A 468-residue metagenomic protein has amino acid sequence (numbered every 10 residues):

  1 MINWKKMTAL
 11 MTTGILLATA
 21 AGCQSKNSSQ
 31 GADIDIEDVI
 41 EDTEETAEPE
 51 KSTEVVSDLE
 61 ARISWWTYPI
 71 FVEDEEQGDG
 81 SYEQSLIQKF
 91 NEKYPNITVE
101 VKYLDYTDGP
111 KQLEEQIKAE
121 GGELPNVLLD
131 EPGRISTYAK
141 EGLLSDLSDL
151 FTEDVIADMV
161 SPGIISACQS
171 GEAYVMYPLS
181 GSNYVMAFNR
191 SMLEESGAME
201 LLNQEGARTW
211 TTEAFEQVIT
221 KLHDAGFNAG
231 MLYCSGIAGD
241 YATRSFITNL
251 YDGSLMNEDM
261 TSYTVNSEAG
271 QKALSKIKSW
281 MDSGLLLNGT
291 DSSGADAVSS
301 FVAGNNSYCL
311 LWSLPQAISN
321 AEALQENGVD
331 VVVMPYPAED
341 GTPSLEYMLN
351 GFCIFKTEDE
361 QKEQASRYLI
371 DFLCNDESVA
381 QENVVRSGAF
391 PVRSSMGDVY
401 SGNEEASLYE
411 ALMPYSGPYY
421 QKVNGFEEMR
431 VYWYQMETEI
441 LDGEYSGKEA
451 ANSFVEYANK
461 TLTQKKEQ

Functional and structural regions predicted by a protein language model:
A9-L10, A20-T137, D340, Q361-Q364 (+2 more regions): Conserved N-terminal structural module of periplasmic/extracytoplasmic solute-binding proteins
E48-S57, D105, P110, D130-V185 (+6 more regions): Hinge/lid segment of periplasmic solute-binding proteins
E92, D282-S283, E322-A389: Extracytoplasmic/periplasmic substrate-recognition and gating elements
K93-V160, A173-M176, E195-G197, L201 (+3 more regions): Extracytoplasmic "Venus flytrap"/periplasmic binding protein-like
K118, E123-N126, D154-L193, I219 (+3 more regions): A structural signal for short loop-to-beta-strand junctions that line the ligand-binding cleft of periplasmic/secreted
S136-S145, I164-Q204, S235-D259, G341-F355 (+2 more regions): Periplasmic solute-binding protein
F151-V155, Q169-G239, G253-G289, T357-E358 (+2 more regions): Helix-loop-helix "hinge/cap" segment bordering the ligand-binding cleft or interdomain interface
V331-P335, E382-E439, T463-E467: Long, aromatic- and glycine/proline-rich binding clefts that accommodate carbohydrate-like moieties
